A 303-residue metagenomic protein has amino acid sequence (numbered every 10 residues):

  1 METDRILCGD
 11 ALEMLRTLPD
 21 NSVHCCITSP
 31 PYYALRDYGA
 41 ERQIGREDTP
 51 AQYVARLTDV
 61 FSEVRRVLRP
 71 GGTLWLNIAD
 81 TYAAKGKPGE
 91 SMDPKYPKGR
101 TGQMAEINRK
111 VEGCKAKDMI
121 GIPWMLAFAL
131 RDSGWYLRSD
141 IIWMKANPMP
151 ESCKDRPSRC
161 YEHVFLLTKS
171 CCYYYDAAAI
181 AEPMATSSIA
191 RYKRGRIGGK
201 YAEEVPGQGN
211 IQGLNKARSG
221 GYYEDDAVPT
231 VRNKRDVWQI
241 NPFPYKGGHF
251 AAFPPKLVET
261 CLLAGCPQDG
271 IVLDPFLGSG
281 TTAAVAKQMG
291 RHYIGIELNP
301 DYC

Functional and structural regions predicted by a protein language model:
M1-C303: Core catalytic lobe of class I
